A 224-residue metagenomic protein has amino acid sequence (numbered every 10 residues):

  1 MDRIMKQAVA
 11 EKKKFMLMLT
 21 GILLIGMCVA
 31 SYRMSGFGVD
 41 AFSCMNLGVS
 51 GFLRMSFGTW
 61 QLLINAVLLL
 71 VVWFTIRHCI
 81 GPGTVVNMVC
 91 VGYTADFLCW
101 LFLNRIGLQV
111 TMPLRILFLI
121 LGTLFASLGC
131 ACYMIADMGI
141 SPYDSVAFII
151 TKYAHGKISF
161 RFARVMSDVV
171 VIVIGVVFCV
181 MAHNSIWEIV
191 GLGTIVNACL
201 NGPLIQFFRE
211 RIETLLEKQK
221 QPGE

Functional and structural regions predicted by a protein language model:
D2-E224: Core subunits and conserved enzymes of cellular information-processing and envelope-translocation systems across
